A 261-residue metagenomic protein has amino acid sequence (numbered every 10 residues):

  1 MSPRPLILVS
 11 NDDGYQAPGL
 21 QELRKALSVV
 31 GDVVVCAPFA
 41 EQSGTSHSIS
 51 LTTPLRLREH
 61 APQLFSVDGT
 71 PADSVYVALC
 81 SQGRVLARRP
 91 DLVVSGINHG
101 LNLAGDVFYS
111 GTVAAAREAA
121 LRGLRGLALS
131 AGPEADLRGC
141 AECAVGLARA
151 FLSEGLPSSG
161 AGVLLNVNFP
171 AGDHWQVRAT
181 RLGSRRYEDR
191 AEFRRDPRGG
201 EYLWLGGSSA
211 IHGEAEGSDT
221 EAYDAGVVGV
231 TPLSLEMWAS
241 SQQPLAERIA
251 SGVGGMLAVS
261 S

Functional and structural regions predicted by a protein language model:
S2-I7, A17-R88: A cross-family phosphate/adenosyl-ligand binding-site feature
V9-Q16, D106-V107: Short, glycine-rich nucleotide/cofactor-binding loops
S10, C36-P38, D68, S95-N98 (+3 more regions): Short beta-strand segments
D91-L92: Conserved acidic residues
L101-S110: Glycine/threonine-rich flexible loop motifs
A115-A119: Hydrophobic/aromatic ligand-binding patch that stacks against planar heteroaromatic rings of cofactors or nucleotides
A120-C143: Glycine-rich phosphate/pyrophosphate-binding loops and their adjacent beta-strand/loop elements at enzyme active sites
A141-S261: Electrostatically charged, flexible surface regions
